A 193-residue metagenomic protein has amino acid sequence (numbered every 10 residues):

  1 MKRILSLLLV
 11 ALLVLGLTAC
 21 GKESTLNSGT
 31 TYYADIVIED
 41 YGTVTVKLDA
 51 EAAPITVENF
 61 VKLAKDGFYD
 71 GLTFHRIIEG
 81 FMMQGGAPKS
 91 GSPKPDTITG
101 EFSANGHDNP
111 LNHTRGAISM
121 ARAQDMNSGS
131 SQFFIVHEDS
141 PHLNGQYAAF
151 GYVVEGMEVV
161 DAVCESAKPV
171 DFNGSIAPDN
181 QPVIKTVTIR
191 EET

Functional and structural regions predicted by a protein language model:
M1-I4, L8-L9: Positively charged n-region of N-terminal signal peptides that target proteins for export
L8, V14-T193: Cyclophilin-like peptidyl-prolyl cis-trans isomerases
